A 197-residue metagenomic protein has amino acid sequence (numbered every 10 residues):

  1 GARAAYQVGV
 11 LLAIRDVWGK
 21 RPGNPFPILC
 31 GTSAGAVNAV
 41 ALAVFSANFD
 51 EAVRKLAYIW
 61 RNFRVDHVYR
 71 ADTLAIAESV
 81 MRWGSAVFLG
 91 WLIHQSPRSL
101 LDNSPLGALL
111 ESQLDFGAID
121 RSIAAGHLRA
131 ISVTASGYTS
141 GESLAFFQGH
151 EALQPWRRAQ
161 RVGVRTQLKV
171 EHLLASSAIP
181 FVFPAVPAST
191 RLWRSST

Functional and structural regions predicted by a protein language model:
G1-A2, T139: Short polar catalytic/cofactor-binding loops
A2-R98, S104, L110, F147-A159 (+1 more regions): Patatin-like phospholipase
D66-L74, D115-A130: A short alpha-helix-loop-beta-strand transition element characteristic of N-terminal alpha/beta dinucleotide-binding
L106-L109, L114-A118: Extended, Lys/Arg-enriched charged tracts that mediate electrostatic binding to polyanionic substrates
G107, A124-T197: Active-site gating loop/helix substructures
